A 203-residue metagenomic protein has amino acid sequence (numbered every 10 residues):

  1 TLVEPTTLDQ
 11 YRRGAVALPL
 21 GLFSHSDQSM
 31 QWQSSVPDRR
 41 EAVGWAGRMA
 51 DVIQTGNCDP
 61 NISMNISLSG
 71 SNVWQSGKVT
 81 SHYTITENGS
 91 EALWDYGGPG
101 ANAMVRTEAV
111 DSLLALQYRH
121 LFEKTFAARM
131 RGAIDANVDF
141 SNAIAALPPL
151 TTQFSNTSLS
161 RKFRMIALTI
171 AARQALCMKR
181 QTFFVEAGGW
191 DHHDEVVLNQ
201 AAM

Functional and structural regions predicted by a protein language model:
T1-M203: Feature for exported/extracytoplasmic and membrane-associated proteins, marking the mature portion
